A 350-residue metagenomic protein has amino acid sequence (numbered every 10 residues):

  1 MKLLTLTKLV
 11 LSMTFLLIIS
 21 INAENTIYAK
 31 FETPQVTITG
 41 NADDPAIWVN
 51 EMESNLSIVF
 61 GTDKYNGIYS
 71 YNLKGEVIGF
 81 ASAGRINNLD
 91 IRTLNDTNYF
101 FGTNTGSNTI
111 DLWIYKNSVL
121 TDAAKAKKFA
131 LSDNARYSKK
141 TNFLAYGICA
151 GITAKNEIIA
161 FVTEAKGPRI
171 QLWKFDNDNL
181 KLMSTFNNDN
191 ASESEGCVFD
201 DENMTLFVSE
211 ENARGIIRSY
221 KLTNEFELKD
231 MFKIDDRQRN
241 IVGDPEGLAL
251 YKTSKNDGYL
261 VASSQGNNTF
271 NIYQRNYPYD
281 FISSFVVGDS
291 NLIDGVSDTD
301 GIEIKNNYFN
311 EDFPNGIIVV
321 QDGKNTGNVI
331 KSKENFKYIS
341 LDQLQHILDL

Functional and structural regions predicted by a protein language model:
M1-V10: Bacterial N-terminal signal peptides that target proteins for export
V10-I18: Bacterial N-terminal signal peptides
I19-A23: Sec/Tat signal peptide C-region and signal peptidase I cleavage site
E24-L350: Sequence/structural signature of beta-propeller domains
